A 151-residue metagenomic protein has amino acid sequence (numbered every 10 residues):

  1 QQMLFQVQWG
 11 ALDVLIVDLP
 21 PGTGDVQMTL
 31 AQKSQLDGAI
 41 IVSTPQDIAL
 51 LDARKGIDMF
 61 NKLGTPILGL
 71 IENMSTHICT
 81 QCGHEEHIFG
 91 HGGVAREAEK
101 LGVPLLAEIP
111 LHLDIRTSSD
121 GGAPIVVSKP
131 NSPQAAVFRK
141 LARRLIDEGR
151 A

Functional and structural regions predicted by a protein language model:
Q2, Q6-W9, D13-V14, P20-S118: Conserved catalytic-core segment of NTP-binding enzymes
G10-A11, V126, G149: Secondary-structure transition/capping residues
A49, T65, P130-N131, G149-R150: Short, intrinsically disordered/low-complexity patches at protein termini and at juxtamembrane boundaries
S119-Q134: C-terminal boundary of histidine-terminating zinc-finger modules
Q134-A142: Short, amphipathic alpha-helical "lid/cap" segments that border enzyme active or binding sites
A142-A151: Short, hydrophobic alpha-helical segments
